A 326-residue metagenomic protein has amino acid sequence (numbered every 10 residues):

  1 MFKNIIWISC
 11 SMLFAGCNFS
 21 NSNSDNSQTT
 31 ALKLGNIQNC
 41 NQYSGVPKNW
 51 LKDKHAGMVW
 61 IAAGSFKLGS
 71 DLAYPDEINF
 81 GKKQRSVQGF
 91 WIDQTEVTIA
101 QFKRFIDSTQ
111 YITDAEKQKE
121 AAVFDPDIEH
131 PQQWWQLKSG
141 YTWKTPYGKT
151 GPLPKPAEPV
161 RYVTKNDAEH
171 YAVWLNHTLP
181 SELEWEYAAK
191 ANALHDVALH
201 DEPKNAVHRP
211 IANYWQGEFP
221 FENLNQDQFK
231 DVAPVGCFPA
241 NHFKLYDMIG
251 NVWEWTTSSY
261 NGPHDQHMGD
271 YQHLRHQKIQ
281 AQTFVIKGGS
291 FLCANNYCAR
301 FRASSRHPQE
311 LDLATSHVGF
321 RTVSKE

Functional and structural regions predicted by a protein language model:
M1-N4: Positively charged n-region of N-terminal signal peptides that target proteins for export
W7-A15: Bacterial N-terminal signal peptides
C17-N49, A56, A100-R104, E158-D167 (+3 more regions): Disulfide-stabilized, aromatic/cysteine-rich ligand-recognition loop
I37, I61, K67, L72 (+1 more regions): Functional-site microenvironments in short loops/helix caps that host divalent-cation chemistry
P75-G81: C-terminal, low-complexity/hydrophilic appendages and adjacent surface loops of extracellular/periplasmic anionic
K83-G89: A short N-terminal beta-strand-loop micro-motif at the entrance of redox/enzyme domains
F90, F105-D114, L175-N176: Short capping motifs at secondary-structure boundaries
S108-K117, L194-A198: Cytochrome P450 catalytic domain signature, combining two hallmark sequence patches
